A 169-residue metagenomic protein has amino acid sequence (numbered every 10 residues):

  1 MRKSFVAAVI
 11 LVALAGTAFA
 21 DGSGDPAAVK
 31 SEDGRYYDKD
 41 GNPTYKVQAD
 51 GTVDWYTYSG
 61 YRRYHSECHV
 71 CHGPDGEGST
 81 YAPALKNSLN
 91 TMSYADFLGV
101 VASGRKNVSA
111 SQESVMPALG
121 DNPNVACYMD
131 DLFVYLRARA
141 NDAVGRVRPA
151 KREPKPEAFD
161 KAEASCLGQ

Functional and structural regions predicted by a protein language model:
M1-R2: N-terminal secretory signal peptides that target proteins for export/translocation
F5-A13: Sec-dependent N-terminal signal peptides
A15-A18: N-terminal signal peptide c-region/cleavage motif recognized by signal peptidases
D21-P26, S79-K86, G104-D131, L136-E157: Axial heme c-ligation environment in periplasmic c-type cytochrome domains
G22-R63: Electrostatic cytochrome c docking/interface patches
Y58-H69, G78, M92-L98, P149-K151: Sequence context surrounding c-type heme c attachment/ligation sites in exported
Y64-P74, F97, V101, M116 (+2 more regions): The canonical Cys-X-X-Cys-His
E153-Q169: Short, low-complexity, Pro/Ser/Thr/Gly-rich segments in the mature regions of secreted, periplasmic
